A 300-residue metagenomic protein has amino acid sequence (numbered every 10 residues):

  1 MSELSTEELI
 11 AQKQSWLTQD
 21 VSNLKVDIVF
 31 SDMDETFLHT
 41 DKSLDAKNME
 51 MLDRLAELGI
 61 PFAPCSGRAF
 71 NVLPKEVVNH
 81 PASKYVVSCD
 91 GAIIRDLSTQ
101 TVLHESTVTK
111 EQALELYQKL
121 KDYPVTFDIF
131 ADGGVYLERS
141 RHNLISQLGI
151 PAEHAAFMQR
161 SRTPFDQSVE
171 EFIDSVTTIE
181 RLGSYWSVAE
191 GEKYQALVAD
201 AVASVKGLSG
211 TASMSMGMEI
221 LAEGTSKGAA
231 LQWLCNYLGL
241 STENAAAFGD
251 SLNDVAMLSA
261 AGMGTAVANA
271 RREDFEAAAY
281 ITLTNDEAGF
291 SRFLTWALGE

Functional and structural regions predicted by a protein language model:
M1-S31, E50: Non-catalytic pre-domain segments flanking phosphatase-related domains
T6, Q19-I28, L44-D45, M218-E300: Mg2+-dependent phosphoryl-transfer enzymes with acidic/Ser/Thr/Gly-rich catalytic loops
K25-D41, L116, L258: Asp-based phosphoryl-transfer active-site loop
M33, R68, G91, G249-S251: Active-site metal-binding loops of divalent metal-dependent hydrolases
K42-L58, E105-Q112, F165-V169, A222-N236 (+1 more regions): Short, acidic loop-to-helix structural element flanking the phosphoryl-transfer center in phosphate-processing enzymes
S43-P151: Active-site phosphate-binding/coordination module
H80-A82, C89-D90, S98, S204-K206 (+2 more regions): Short, structured coil segments at secondary-structure junctions
K119, Y123, F130-F248: Conserved acidic, metal-coordinating active-site core of Asp-based, Mg2+-dependent phosphoryl-transfer enzymes
